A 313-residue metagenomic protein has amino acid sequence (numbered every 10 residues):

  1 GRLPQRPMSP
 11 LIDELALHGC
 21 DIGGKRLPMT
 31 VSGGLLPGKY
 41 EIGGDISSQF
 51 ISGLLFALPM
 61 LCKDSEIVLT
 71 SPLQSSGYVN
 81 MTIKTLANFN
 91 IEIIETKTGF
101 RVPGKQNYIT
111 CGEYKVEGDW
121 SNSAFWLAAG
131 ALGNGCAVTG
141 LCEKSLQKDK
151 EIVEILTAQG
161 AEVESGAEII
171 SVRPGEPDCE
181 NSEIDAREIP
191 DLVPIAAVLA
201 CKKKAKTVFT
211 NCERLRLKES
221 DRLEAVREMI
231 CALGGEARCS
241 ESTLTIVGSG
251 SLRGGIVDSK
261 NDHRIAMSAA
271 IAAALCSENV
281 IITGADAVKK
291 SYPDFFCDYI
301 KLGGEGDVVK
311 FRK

Functional and structural regions predicted by a protein language model:
G1-K313: Short, structured segments at the rim of ligand-binding sites
